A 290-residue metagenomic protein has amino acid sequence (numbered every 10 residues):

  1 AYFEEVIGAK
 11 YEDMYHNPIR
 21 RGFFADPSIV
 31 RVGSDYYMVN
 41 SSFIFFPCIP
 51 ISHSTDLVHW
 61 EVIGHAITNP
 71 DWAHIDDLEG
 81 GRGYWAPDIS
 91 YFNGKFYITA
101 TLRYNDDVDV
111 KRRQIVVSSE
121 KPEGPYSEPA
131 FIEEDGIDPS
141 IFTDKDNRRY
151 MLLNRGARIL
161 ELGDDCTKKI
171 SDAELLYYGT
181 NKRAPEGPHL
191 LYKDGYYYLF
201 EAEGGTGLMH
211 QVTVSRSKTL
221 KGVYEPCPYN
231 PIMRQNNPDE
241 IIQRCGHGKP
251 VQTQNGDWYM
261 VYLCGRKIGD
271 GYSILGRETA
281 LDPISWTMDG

Functional and structural regions predicted by a protein language model:
A1-G290: Carbohydrate-active catalytic/glycan-binding domains of CAZyme proteins, especially the secreted or lumenal ectodomains
